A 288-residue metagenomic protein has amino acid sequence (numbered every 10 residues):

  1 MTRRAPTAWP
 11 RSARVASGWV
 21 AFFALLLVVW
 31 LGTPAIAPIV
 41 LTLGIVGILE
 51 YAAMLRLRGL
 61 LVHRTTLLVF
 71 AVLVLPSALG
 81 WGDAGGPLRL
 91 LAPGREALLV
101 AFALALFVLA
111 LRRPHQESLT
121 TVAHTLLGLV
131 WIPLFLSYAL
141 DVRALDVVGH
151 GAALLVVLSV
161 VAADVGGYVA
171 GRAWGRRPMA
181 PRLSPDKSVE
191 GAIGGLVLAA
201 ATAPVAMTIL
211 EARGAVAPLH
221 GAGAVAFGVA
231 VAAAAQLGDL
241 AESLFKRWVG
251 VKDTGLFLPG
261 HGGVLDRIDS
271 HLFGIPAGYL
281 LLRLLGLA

Functional and structural regions predicted by a protein language model:
M1-V229: Membrane-embedded alpha-helical bundles of polytopic integral membrane proteins
L129-V130, G255, L272-F273: Hydrophobic alpha-helical transmembrane segments of integral membrane proteins, especially lipid-exposed positions
V161-R172, A235-R247: Short helical (or helix-break) motifs at transmembrane helix termini and adjacent helical loops in multi-pass membrane
G166, I193-G194, L265-F273: Membrane-embedded alpha-helical segments of transport systems, primarily multispan ion/solute transporters
R247-S270: Interfacial loop-to-transmembrane junctions
L280-A288: Juxtamembrane boundary at the C-terminal end of a transmembrane helix
